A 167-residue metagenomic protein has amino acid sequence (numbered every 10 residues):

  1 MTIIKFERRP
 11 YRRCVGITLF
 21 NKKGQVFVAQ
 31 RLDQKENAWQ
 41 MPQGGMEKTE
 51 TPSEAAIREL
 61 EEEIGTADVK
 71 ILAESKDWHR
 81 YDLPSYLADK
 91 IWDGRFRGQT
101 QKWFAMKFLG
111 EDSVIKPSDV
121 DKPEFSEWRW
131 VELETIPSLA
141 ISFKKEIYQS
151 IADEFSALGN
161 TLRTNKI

Functional and structural regions predicted by a protein language model:
M1-F20, D93-G94: Acidic, metal-coordinating catalytic segment for phosphate/diphosphate chemistry, firing primarily on the Nudix
Y11, P52, K144, Y148: Hydrophobic (often cysteine-bearing) scaffold residues that line and stabilize catalytic clefts of nucleotide/cofactor
Q25-V26: Entry beta-strands of beta-propeller and related beta-repeat scaffolds
Q34-N37: A conserved beta-turn-beta hairpin within the catalytic core of GNAT-like acetyltransferases that forms part
Q40-P42: A short gly/proline-enriched turn/hairpin at secondary-structure junctions
E47-S142: Unchanged
L133-I167: Charged phosphate-binding loop/patch that engages nucleotide di/tri-phosphates or the phosphate backbone of nucleic
